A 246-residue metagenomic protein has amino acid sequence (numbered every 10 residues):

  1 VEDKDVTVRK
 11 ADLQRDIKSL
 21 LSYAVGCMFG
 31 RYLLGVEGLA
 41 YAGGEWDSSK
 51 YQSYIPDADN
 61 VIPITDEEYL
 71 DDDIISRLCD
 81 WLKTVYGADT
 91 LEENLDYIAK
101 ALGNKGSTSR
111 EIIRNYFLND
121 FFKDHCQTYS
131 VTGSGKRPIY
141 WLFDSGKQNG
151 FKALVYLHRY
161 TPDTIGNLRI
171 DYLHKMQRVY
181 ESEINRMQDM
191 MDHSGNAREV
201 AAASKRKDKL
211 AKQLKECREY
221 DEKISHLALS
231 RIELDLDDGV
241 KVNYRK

Functional and structural regions predicted by a protein language model:
E2-K246: Terminal accessory regions of large proteins
